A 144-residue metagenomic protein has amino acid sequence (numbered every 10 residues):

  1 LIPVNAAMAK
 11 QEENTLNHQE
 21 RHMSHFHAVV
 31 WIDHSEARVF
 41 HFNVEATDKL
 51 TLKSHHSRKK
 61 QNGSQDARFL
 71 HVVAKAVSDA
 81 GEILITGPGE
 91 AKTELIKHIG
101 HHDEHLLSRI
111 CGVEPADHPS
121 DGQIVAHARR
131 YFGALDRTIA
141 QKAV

Functional and structural regions predicted by a protein language model:
I2-V144: Terminal alpha-helical anchor/extension segments at protein ends
